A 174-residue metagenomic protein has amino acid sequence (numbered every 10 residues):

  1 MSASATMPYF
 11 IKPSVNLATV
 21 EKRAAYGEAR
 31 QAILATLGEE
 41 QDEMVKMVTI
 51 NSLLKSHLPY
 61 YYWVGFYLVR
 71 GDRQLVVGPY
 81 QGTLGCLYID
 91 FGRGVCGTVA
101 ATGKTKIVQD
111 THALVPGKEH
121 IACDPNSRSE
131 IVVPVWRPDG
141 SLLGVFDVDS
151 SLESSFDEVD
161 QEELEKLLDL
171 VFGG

Functional and structural regions predicted by a protein language model:
S2-L84, K166, L170-G174: Intrinsically disordered, low-complexity terminal regulatory regions
L58, A122-S127: Short loop/turn motifs at secondary-structure junctions and domain boundaries
W63, C96, V132, V145: Short hydrophobic/aromatic beta-strand element in the GNAT-like acyltransferase core that lines or flanks the acyl-donor
L68-C123: Regulatory sensory and allosteric helical modules in signal-transduction proteins and certain transcription factors
T83, S150-S151: A short acidic/small-residue loop/turn micro-motif
S129-R137: A short, aliphatic-rich beta-strand micro-motif
W136-S150: Sensory-domain boundary capping and coupling elements
E153-D160: A short acidic/glycine-rich loop-to-helix N-cap element
